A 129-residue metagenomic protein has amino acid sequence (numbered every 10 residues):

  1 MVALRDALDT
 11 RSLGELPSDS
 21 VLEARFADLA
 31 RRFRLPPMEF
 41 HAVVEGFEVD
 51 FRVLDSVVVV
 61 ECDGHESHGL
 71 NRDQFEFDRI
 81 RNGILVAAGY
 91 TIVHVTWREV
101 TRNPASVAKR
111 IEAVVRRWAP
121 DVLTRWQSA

Functional and structural regions predicted by a protein language model:
M1-A129: Surface segments flanking catalytic/ligand-binding clefts of nucleic-acid enzymes
